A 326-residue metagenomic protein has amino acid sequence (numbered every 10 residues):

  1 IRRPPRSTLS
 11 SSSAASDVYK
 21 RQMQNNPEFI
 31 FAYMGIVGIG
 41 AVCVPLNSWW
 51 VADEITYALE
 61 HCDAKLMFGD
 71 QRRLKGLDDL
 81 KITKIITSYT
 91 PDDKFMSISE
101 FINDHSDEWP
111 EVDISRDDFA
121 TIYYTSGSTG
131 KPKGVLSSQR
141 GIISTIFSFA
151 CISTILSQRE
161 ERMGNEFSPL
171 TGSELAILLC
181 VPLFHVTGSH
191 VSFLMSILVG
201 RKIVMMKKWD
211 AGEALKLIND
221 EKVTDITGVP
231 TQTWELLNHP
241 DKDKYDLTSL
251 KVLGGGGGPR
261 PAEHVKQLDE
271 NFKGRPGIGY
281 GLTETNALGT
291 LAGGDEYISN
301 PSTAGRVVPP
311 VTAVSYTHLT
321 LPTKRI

Functional and structural regions predicted by a protein language model:
I1, P5-A15, Y19, H318-I326: Single conserved hydrophobic/aromatic residue that forms the stacking wall/gate of nucleotide- or nucleobase-binding
S13-W50: Conserved AMP-binding/adenylate-forming
M34-I39, Y57, H61, H185 (+1 more regions): Short hydrophobic alpha-helices that are characteristic scaffold elements of the AMP-binding
R72-R116, I143: ANL superfamily adenylate-forming
S106-Y124, K131, S168-A176: Conserved pre-ATP/AMP-binding loop-to-beta segment of ANL
A120-C151, L156-Q158, K324: Conserved AMP-binding A3 loop
G127, L198-V199, D220-G228, L237-S299 (+1 more regions): Gly/Ser/Thr-rich phosphate-binding loop
I143-L179, F184-T224, H239: Conserved AMP-binding/adenylation subdomain of ANL enzymes
